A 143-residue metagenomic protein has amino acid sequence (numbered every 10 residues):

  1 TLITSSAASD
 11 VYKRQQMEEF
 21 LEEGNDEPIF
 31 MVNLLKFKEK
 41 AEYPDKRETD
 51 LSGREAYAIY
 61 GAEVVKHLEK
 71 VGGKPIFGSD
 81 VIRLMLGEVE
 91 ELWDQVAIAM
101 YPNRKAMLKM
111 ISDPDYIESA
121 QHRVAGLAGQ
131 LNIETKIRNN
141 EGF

Functional and structural regions predicted by a protein language model:
T1-A8, Y12: Single conserved hydrophobic/aromatic residue that forms the stacking wall/gate of nucleotide- or nucleobase-binding
A7, E63, E118: Short Gly/charged-rich anion-binding patches and loops
R14-E23, A62-V96, L127-R138: Short, glycine- and small/hydrophobic-rich beta-strand elements in well-ordered beta-sheets
P28, V32-H67: The feature represents the first ordered module of a protein
F30-K38, I76, L84-D113: Short, well-ordered beta-strand segments in beta-rich or mixed alpha/beta enzyme and ligand-binding folds
I98-M100, R104-F143: Short, Lys/Arg-rich amphipathic alpha-helical interaction segments that bind nucleic acids or acidic protein surfaces
